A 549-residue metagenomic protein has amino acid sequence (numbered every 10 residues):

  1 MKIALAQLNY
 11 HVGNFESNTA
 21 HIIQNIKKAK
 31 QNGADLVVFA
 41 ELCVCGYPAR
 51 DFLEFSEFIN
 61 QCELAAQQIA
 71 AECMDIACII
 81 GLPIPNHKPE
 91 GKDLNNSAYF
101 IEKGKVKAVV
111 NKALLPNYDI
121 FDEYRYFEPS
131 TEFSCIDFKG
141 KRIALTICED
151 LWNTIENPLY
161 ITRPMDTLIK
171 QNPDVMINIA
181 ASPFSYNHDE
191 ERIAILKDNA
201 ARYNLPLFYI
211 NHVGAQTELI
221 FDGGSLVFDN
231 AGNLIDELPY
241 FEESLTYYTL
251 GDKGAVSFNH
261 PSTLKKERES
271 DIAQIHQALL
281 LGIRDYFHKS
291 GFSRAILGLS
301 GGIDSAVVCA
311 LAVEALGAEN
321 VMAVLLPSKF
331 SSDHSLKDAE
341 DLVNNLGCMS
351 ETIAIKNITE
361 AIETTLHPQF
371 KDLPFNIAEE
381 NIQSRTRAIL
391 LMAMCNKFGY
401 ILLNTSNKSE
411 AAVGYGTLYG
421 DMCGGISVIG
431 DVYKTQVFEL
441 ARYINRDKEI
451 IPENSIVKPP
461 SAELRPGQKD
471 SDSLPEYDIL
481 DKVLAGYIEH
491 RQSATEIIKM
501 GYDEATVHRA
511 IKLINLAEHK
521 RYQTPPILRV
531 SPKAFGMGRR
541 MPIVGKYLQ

Functional and structural regions predicted by a protein language model:
M1-G298, C309-A318, L325, S350: Enzyme catalytic cores with a strong preference for nitrogen-chemistry domains
N204, N230, V256-G301, S305-Q549: ATP/NTP-dependent adenylation/nucleotidyl-transfer catalytic domains that generate, transfer, or process NMP-activated
